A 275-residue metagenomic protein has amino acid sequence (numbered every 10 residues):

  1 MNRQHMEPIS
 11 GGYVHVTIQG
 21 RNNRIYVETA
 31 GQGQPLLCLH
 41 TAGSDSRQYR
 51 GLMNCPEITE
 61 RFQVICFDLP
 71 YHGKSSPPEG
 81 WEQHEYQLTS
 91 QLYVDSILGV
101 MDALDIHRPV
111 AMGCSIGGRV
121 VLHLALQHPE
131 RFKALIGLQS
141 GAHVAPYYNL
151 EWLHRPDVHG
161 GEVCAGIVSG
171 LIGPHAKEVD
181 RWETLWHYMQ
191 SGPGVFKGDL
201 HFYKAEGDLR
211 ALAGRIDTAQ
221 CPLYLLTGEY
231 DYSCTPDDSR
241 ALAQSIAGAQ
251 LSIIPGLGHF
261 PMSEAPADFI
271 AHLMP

Functional and structural regions predicted by a protein language model:
Q19-G80: Conserved HGGG/HGGXW glycine-rich cap/lid loop of the alpha/beta-hydrolase fold
G20, I65-M112, A271: Active-site loop/oxyanion-hole signature of alpha/beta-hydrolase fold enzymes
G113, G117, V121: Gly/Ala-rich beta-loop-alpha elbow adjacent to hydrolase catalytic centers
L122-Q127, F132-V163: Flexible "cap/lid" loop of the alpha/beta hydrolase fold
P146-Y147, G160-D217: Conserved alpha/beta-hydrolase catalytic His-Asp/Glu region
A219, L225-T227: Short beta-strand/loop motif that positions the catalytic acidic residue of the alpha/beta-hydrolase fold
E229-C234: Acidic catalytic loop of the alpha/beta-hydrolase fold
L257-I270: Catalytic histidine-centered segment of alpha/beta-hydrolase-like enzymes
